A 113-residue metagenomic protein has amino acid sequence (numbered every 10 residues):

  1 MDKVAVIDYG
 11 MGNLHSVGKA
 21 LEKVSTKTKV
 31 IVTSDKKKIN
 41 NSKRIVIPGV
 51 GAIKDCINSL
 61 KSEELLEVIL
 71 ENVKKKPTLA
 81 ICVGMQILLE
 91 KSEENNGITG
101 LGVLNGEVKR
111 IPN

Functional and structural regions predicted by a protein language model:
M1-L79, V83, G102-K109: N-terminal beta1-alpha1 cap of cysteine-dependent amidohydrolase-like domains
I87: Active-site anion/phosphate-binding pocket segments in diverse small-molecule metabolic enzymes
E90-N113: Pocket-forming structural segment of enzyme catalytic cores
